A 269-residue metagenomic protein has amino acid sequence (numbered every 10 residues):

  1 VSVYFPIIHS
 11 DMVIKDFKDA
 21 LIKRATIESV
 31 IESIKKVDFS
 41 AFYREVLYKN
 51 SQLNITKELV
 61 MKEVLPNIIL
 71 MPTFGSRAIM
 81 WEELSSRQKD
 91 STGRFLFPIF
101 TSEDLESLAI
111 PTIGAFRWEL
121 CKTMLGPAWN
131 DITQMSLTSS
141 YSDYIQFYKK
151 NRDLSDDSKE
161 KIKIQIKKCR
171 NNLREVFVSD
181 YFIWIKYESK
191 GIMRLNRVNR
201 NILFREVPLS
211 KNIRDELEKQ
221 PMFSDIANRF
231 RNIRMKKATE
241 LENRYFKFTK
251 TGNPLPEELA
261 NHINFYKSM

Functional and structural regions predicted by a protein language model:
S2-S33, K49-M269: Active-site-flanking segments in enzyme catalytic domains
K36: Long, charged/polar, surface-exposed segments that mediate recognition or autoinhibition
A41, E45-S51: Short mixed-charge
